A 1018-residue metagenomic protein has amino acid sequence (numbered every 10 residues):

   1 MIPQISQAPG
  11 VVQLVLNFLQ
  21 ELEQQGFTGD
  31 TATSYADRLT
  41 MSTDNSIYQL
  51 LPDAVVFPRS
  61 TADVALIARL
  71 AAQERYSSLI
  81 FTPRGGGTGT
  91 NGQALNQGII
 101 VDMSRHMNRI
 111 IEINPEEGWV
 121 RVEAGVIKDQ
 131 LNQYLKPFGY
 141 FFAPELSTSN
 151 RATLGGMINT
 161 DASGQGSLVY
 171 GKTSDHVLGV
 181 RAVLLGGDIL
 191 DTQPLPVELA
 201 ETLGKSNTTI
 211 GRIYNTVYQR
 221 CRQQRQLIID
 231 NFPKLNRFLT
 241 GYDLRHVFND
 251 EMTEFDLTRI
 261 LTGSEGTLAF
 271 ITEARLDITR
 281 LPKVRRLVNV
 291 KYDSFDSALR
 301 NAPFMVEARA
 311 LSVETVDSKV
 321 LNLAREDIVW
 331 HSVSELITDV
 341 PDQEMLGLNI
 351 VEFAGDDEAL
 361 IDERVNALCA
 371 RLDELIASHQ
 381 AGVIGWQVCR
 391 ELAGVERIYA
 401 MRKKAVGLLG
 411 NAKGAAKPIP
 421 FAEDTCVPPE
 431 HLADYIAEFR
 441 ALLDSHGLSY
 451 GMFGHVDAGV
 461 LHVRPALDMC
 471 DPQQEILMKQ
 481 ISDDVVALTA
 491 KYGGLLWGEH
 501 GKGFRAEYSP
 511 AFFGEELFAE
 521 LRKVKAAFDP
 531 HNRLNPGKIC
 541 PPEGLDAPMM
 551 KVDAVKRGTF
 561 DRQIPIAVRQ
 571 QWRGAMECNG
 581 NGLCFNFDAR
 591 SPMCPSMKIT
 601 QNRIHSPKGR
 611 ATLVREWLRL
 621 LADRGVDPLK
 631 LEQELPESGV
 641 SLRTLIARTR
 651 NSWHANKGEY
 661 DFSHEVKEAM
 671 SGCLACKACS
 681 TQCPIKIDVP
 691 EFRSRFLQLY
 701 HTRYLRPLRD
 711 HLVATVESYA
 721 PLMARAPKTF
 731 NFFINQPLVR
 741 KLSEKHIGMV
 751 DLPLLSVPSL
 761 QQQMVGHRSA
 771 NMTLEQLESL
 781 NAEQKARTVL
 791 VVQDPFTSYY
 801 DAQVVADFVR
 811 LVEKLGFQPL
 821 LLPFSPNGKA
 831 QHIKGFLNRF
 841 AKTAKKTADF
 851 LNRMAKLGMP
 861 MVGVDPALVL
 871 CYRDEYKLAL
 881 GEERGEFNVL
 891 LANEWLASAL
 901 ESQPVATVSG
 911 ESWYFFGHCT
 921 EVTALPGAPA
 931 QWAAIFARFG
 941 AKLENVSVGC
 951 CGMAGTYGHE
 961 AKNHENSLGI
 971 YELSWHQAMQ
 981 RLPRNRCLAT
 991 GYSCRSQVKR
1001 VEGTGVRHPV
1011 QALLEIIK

Functional and structural regions predicted by a protein language model:
M1-A72, Y76, G86-G118, S147 (+6 more regions): N-terminal flexible segment immediately upstream of the FAD-binding catalytic core in FAD-dependent oxidoreductases
P3-I5, L203-F248, E254, V524 (+5 more regions): Flexible inter-domain linker/hinge segments
I5-Q7, L19, T28-S34, S78-I80 (+11 more regions): Flexible, glycine/charged-enriched surface loops at secondary-structure junctions
I47-S77, F81, I99, M103-T148 (+6 more regions): N-terminal glycine-rich flavin-associated loop
M157-N159, S167-Y170, V177-A400, A511 (+1 more regions): C-terminal substrate-binding/cap subdomain adjacent to the FAD-binding core in PCMH-type and related FAD-linked
A274, A308-A416, G454, I599-T600 (+4 more regions): Terminal amphipathic helices with adjacent charged low-complexity linkers/tails
D529, P536, P690-K1018: Iron-sulfur cluster-binding electron-transfer modules in prokaryotic oxidoreductases
M550-N581, F585-M723, A841-T847, G885 (+6 more regions): Ferredoxin-type iron-sulfur electron-transfer modules in oxidoreductases and energy-metabolism complexes
